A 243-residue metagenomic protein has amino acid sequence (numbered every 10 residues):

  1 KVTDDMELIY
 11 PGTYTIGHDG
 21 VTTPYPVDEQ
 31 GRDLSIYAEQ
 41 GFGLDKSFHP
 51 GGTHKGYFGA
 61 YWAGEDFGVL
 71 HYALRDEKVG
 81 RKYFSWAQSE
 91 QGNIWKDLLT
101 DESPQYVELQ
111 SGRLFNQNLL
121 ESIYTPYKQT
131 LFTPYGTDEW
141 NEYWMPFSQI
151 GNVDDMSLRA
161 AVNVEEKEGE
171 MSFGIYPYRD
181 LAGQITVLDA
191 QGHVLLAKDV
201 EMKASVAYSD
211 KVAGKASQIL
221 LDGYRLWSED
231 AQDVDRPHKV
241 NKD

Functional and structural regions predicted by a protein language model:
K1-V2, E142, N163-V164: Acidic, contiguous internal or C-terminal segments within carbohydrate-active enzymes that form a structured patch used
V2-T137, M145: A contiguous, surface-exposed recognition patch within enzymatic or periplasmic domains that forms
T137-V153: A general sequence property marking short-to-moderate contiguous segments in secreted/outer-membrane adhesion
Q149-D180: Surface beta-strand/loop "capping" patches
G169-K198, I219: Beta-strand-rich binding/interaction modules
I185, G214-D233: Short, aromatic- and glycine-rich surface loops/edge beta-strands on solvent-exposed regions
K198, R225-D243: Edge beta-strands of extracellular beta-sandwich domains
V206-K215: Exposed aromatic-hydrophobic patches
